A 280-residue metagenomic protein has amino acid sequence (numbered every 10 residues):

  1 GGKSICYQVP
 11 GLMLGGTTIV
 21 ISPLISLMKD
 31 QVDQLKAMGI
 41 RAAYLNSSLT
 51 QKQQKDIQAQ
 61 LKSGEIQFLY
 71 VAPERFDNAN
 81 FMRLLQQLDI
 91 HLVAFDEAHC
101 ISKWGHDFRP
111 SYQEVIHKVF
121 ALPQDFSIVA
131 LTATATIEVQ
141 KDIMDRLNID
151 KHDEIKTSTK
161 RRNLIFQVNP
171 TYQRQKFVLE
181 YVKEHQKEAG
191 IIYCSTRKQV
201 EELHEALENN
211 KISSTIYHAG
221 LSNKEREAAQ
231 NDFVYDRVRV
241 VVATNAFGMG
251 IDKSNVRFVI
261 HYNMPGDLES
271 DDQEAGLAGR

Functional and structural regions predicted by a protein language model:
G1-S4, P10-L12, G16, K29-R280: Helicase motor core with emphasis on the C-terminal RecA-like subdomain
I19-V20: Short hydrophobic alpha-helical runs that function as membrane-insertion/retention elements
S26: Conserved Rossmann-like nucleotide-cofactor binding loop
